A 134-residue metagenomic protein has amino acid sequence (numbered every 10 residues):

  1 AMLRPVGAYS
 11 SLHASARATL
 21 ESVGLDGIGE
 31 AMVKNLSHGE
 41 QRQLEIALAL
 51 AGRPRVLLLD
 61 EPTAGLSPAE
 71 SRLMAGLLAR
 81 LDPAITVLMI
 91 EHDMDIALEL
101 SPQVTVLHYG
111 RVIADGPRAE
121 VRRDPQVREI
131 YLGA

Functional and structural regions predicted by a protein language model:
A1-A134: Glycine-rich phosphate-binding loops of nucleotide-dependent enzymes
